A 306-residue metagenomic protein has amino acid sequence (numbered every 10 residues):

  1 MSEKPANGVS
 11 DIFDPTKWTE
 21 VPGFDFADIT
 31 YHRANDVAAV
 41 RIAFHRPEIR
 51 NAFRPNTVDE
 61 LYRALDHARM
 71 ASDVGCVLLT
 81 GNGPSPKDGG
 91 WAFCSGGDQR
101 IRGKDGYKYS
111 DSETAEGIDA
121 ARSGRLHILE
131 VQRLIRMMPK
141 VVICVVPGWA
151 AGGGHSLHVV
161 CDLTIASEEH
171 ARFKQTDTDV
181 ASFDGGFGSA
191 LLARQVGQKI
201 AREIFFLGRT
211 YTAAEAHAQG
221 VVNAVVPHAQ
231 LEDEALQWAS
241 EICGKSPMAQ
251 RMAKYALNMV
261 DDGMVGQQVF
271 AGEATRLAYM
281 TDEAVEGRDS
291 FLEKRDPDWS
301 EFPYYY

Functional and structural regions predicted by a protein language model:
S2-K87: Conserved CoA-thioester-binding segment of acyl-CoA-metabolizing enzymes
I49, G81-V131, A181: Glycine- (often His-adjacent) and acidic-residue-rich active-site loop that binds/positions the CoA thioester
D88, A166-A171, V222-V269, R276 (+2 more regions): C-terminal long alpha-helix characteristic of the crotonase
R122, V145-V146: Structural motif
E130-M137, V145, A151-F205, Q219 (+2 more regions): CoA-thioester-processing core
L163, E203, L207-R209, E215 (+3 more regions): Well-ordered beta-strand positions
